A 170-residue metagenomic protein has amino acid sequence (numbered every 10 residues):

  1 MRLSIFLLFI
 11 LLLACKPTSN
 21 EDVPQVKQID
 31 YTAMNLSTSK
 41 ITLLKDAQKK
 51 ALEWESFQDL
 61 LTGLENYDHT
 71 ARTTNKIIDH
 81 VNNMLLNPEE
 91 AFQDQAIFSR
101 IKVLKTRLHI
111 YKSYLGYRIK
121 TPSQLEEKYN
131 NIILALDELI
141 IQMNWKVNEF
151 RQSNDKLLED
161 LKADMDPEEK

Functional and structural regions predicted by a protein language model:
M1-L8: Sec-dependent signal peptide recognition, specifically the positively charged N-region followed immediately by
L11-A14: C-terminal motif of bacterial Sec signal peptides marking the signal peptidase cleavage site
P17-N75: Immediate post-signal-peptide N-terminus of mature secreted/exported proteins
L52-K170: Intrinsically disordered, glycine/charged-rich N-terminal periplasmic/extracytoplasmic linker segments that lie
